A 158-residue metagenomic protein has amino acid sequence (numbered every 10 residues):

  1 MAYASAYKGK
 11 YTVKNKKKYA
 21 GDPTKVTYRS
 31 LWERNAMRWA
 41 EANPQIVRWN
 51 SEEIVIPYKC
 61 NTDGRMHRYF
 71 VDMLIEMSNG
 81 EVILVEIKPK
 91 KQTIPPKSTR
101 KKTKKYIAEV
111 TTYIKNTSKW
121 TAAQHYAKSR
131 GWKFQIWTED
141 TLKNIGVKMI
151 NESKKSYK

Functional and structural regions predicted by a protein language model:
M1-K158: Electrostatic, structured charged patches in enzyme active sites and in nucleic-acid/phosphate-binding
